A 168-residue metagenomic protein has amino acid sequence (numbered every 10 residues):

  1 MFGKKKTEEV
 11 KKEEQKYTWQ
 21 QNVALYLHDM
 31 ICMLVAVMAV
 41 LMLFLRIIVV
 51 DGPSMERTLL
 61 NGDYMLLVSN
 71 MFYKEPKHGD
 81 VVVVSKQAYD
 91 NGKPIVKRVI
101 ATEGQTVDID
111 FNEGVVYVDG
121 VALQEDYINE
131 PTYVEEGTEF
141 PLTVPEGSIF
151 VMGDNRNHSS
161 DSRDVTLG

Functional and structural regions predicted by a protein language model:
M1-P94, T166-L167: Protein maturation boundaries and topogenic segments
T58, F72-E75, I100, T143 (+1 more regions): Residue-level "contact hotspot" at macromolecular interaction interfaces
D63, K77-V81, Q105, S148 (+1 more regions): Structural motif
G92-E103: Short coil-to-beta-strand transition motifs
Y117-G120: Short strand-turn-strand beta-turns centered on an Asx-Gly dipeptide
L123-Q124: Short hydrophobic beta-strand segments in globular cytosolic domains
L142-G168: Beta-strand-rich cores of mature extracytoplasmic or soluble domains
